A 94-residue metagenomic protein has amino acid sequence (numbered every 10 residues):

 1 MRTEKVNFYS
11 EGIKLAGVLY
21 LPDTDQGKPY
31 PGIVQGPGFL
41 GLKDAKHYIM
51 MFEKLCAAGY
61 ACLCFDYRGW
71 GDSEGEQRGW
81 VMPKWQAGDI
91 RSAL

Functional and structural regions predicted by a protein language model:
M1-P31: N-terminal cap/lid segment of alpha/beta-hydrolase-fold proteins
M1-R2, C62, A93: A generic structural signal for ordered secondary structure
V18, P37, R91-L94: Residues within alpha-helical segments
I33-G38, C64: Structural cue for short, hydrophobic secondary-structure segments
G38-E53, Y67: The serine-hydrolase catalytic nucleophile loop
K43-A45, W70-L94: Catalytic nucleophile-loop/oxyanion-hole region of alpha/beta-hydrolase and closely related hydrolase-like folds
F52-E74: Conserved alpha/beta-hydrolase
